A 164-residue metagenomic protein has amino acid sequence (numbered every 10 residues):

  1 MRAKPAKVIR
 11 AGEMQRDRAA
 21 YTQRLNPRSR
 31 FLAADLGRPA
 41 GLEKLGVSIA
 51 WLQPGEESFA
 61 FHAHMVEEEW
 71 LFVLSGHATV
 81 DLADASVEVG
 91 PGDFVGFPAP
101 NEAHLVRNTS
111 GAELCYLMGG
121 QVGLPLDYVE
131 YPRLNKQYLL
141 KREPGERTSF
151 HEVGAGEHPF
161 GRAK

Functional and structural regions predicted by a protein language model:
M1-K44, Y131-K164: A short, N-terminal "cap"/entry segment at the start of jelly-roll beta-barrel domains of the cupin/DSBH fold
S29-D35, S48-H64, A99-P100: Conserved short histidine dyad/triad with adjacent acidic residue
G41, T79, A99-L126: Ligand-binding loop in jelly-roll beta-barrel domains
I49-Q53, A63-D81, G119-V122: Short, conserved beta-strand element in jelly-roll/cupin
S58, E68, S75-H77, D84 (+2 more regions): A generic structural motif
A83-N101: Short acidic-glycine-tyrosine-enriched beta hairpin
G96, E113-E130, K136-E146: Conserved, well-structured core segments that form or line functional sites
